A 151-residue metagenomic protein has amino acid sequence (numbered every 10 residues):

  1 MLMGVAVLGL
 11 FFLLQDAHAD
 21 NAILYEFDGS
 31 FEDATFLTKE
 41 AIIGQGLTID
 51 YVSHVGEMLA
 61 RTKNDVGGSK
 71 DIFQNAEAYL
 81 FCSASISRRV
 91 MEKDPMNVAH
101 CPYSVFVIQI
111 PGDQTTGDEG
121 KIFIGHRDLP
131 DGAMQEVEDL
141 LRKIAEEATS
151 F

Functional and structural regions predicted by a protein language model:
L2-F12: Bacterial N-terminal signal peptides
D16-G56: Terminal, regulation- and interaction-focused segments at domain boundaries
A22-E26, A76-L80, S104-F106, K121-G125: Ordered hydrophobic segments in well-structured contexts
F27-T35, S69-I72, P130, M134-E138: Solvent-exposed, acidic/flexible segments
D28, V52, C82, H126-D128: Active-site-proximal beta-strand/loop segments in catalytic clefts of secreted hydrolases
D50, H54-H100: Compact, glycine-rich, soluble single-domain proteins
C101-D131: Beta-strand/loop substructures that line and gate deep hydrophobic ligand-binding cavities in soluble
E119-F151: C-terminal partner/receptor-binding element of secreted or periplasmic proteins
